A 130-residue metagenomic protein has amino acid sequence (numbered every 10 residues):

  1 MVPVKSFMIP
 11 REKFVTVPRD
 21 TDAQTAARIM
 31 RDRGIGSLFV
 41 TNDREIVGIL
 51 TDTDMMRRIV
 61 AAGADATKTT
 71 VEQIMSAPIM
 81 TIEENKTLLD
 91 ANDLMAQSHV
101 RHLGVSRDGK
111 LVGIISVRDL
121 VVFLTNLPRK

Functional and structural regions predicted by a protein language model:
M1-K13, T51-T81, T87-A96, L111-V112 (+1 more regions): Tandem CBS (Bateman) regulatory domains
P3-E12, T21-T25, F39-I46: Short charge-dense sequence patches
K13-V15, S37-L38, V47, E72-Q73 (+2 more regions): Structural motif
T16-G34, T41, T81-H99, S106 (+2 more regions): The conserved cystathionine-beta-synthase
M30-R33, L38-D54, M95, L103-R118: A glycine-centered beta-loop-beta connector
